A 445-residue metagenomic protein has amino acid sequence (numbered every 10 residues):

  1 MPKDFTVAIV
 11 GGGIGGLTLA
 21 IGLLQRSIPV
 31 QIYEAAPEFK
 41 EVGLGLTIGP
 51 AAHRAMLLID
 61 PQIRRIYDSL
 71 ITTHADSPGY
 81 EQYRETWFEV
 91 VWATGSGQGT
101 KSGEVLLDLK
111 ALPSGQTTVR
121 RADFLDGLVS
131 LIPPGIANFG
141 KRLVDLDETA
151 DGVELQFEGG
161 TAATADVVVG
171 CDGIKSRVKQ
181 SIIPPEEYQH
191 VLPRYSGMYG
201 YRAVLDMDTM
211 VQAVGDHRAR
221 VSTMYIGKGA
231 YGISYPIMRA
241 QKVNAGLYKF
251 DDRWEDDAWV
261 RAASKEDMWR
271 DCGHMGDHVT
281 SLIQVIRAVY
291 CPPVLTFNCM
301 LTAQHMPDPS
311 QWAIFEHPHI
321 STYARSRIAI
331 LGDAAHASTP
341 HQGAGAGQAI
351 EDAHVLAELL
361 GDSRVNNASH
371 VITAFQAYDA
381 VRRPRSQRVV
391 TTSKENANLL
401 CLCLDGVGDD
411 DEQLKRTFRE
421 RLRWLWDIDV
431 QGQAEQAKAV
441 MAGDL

Functional and structural regions predicted by a protein language model:
M1-V10, F39-A51: Accessory recognition modules or surfaces
K3-V10, Q25, D68-S69, A75-G97 (+3 more regions): C-terminal helical "tail/cap" subdomain of flavin- and related membrane-associated enzymes
I9-A36, V169-G170, S234, C272 (+3 more regions): Conserved mid-domain beta->alpha element of the FAD-binding
L19, V42, E148, V178-S181 (+1 more regions): Short glycine-/acidic-enriched loop or helix-start segments at secondary-structure transitions that form or flank
G43-S130, L400: Active-site-adjacent segment of FAD-dependent monooxygenases/related oxidoreductases
D60-Y67, V91-G97, P113-M306: Conserved FAD-binding catalytic core of PHBH/FMO-like flavoproteins
